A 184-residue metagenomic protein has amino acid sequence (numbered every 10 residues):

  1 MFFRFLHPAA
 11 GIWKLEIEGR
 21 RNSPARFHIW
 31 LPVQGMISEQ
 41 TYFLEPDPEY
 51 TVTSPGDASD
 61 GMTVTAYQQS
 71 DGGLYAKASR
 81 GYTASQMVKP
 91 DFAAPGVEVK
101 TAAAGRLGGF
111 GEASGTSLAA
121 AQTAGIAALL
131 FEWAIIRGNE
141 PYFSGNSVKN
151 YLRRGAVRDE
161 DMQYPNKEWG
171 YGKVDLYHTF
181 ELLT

Functional and structural regions predicted by a protein language model:
M1-R21, F27-V33: Beta-sandwich interaction modules
R20-N22, Q68-S70, V97-V99, R106 (+1 more regions): Short, glycine-/Ser/Thr-/acidic-enriched flexible segments
S23-D47: Glycine/proline-rich low-complexity spacer/linker segments in large multi-domain proteins
Q40-S59, T65-V88, T101-S114, I135-G138 (+1 more regions): Active-site-adjacent substrate-recognition loops and nearby beta-strands within hydrolase catalytic domains
M62-T65, D91-A94, K100, A120 (+1 more regions): Structural recognition of the beta-strand scaffold that forms the well-ordered cores of secreted hydrolase catalytic
V97-Y164: Hydrolase catalytic cores
Y164-T184: Caspase-like cysteine protease fold
